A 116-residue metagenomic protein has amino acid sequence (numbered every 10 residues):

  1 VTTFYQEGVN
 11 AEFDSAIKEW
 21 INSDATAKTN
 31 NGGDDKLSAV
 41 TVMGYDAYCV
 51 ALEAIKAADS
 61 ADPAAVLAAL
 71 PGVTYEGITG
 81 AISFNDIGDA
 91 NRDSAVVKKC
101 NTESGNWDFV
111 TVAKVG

Functional and structural regions predicted by a protein language model:
V1-Y45, C100-N101, W107-K114: Extracellular/periplasmic periplasmic-binding protein-like sensory domains
Y48-G116: Extracellular/periplasmic bilobal clamshell ligand-binding domains
